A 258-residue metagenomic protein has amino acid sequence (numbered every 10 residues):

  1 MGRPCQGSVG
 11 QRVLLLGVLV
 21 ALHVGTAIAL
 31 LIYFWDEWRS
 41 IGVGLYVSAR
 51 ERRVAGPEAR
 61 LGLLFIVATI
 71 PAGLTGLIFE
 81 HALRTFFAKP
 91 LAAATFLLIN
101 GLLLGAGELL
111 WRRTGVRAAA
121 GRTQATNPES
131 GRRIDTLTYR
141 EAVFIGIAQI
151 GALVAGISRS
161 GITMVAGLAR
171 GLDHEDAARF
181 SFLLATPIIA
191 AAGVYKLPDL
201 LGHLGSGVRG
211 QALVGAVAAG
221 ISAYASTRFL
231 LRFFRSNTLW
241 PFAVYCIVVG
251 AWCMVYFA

Functional and structural regions predicted by a protein language model:
M1-A258: Multi-pass membrane proteins that catalyze or facilitate reactions on polyprenyl-/lipid-phosphate substrates and their
